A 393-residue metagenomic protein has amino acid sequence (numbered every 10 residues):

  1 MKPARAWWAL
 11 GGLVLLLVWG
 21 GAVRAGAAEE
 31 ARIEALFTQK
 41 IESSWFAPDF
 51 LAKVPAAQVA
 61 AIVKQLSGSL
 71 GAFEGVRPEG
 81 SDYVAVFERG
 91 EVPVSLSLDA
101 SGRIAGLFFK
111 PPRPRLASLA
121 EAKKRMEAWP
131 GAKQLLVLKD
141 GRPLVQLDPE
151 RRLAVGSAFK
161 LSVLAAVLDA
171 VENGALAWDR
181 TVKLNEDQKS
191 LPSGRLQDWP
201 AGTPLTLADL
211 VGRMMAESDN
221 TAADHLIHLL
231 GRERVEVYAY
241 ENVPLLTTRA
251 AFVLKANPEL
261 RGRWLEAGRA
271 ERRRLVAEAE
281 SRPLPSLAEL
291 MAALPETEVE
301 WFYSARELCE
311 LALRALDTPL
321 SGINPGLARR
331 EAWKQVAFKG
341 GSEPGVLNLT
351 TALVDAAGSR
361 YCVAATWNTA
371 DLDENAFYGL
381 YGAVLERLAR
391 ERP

Functional and structural regions predicted by a protein language model:
A9-V18: Bacterial N-terminal signal peptides
G21-L36, R115-L116: Short, low-complexity N-terminal intrinsically disordered segments enriched in polar/charged residues
A31-E34, K40-E79: Short solvent-exposed beta->alpha transition segments
A60-I104: Surface-exposed, charged secondary-structure patches
R113-W129, L144, E233, E289-P393: Structured C-terminal helix/loop/strand segments within mature extracytoplasmic catalytic/sensor domains
A154-V182, M214, V363: Active-site SXXK
G174-P200: Short, glycine/proline-biased beta-turn/loop segments that scaffold the active-site neighborhood
P200-A288, R306: Active-site-adjacent helix/loop patches that line small-molecule binding or acyl-intermediate pockets
